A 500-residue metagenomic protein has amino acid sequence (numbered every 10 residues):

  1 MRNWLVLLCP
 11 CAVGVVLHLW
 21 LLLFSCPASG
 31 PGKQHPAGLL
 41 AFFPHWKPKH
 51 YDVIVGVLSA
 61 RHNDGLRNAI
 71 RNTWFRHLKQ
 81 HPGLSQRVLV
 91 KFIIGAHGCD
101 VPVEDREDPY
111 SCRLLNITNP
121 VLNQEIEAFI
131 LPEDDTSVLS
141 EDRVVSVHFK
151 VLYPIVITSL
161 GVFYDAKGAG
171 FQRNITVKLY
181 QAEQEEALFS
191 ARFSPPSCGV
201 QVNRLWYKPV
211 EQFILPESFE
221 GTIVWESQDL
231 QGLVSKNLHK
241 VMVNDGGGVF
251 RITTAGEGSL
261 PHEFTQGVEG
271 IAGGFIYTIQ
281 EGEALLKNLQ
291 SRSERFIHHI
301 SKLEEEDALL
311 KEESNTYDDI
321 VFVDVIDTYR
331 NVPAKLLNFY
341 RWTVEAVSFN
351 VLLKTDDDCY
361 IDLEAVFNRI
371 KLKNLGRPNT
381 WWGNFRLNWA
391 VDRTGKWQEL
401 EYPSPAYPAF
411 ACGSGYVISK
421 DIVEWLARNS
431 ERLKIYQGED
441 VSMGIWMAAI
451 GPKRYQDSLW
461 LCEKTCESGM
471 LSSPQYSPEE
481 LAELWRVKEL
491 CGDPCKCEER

Functional and structural regions predicted by a protein language model:
M1-L40, R61-D64, I70: N-terminal signal-anchor transmembrane helix specifying type II single-pass membrane topology of secretory-pathway
W4-V6, P10-H18, A284-K287, K420 (+1 more regions): C-terminal catalytic/acceptor-binding lobe
Q86, K91-N123, L289-N350: Active-site-proximal specificity loops/subdomain of glycosyltransferases
G98, D108-N123, A169-G256: Aromatic- and Gly/Pro-enriched, solvent-exposed loop/edge beta-strand patches characteristic of beta-rich domains
D100, T118-E141, L303, E312 (+5 more regions): Conserved catalytic core of nucleotide-sugar-dependent glycosyltransferases
V145-V147, K240-K302: PGST-rich, cysteine-poor low-complexity/disordered linker and tail segments that act as flexible spacers
S146-V156, K167, V210-E217, S419: Extracellular and analogous surface-interaction loops
I155-K167, T222-W225: A short beta-strand element within beta-rich, extracytoplasmic domains of secreted/secretory-pathway proteins
